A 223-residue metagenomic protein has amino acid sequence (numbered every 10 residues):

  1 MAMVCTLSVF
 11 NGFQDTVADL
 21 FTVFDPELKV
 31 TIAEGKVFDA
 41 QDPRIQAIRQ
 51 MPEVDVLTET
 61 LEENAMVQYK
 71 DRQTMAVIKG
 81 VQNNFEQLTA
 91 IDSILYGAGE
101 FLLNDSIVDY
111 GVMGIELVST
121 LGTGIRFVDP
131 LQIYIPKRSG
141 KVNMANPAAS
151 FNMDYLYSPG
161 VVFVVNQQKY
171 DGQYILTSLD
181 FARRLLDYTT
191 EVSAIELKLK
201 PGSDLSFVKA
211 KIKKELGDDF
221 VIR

Functional and structural regions predicted by a protein language model:
M3, S8-V77, N83-I107: Hydrophobic, regular-secondary-structure patches
C5, V9, Y174, L197 (+1 more regions): Small/polar loops that bind or transfer phosphate-bearing groups
V23-P26, V54, T123, Y188 (+1 more regions): Short, well-ordered coil loops that connect the C-terminus of an alpha-helix to the N-terminus of a beta-strand
L57-T60, D219-R223: Conserved short beta-strand edge segments in small beta-sheet-based binding/regulatory domains
N64-Y157, R184-L186: Short acidic/glycine-enriched loop/turn elements at secondary-structure junctions
R126-D219: Basic-flanked hydrophobic alpha-helices used for secretion and membrane insertion
